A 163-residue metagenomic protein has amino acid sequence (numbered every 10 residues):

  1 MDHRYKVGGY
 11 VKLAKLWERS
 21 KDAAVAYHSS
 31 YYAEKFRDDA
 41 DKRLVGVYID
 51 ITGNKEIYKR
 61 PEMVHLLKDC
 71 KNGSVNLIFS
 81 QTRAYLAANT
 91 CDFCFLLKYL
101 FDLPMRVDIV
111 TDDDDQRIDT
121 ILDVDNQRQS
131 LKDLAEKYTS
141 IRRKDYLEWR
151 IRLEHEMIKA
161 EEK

Functional and structural regions predicted by a protein language model:
M1-I158: Short, structured surface patches at the beginning of a domain
A160-K163: Charge-rich interaction segments
